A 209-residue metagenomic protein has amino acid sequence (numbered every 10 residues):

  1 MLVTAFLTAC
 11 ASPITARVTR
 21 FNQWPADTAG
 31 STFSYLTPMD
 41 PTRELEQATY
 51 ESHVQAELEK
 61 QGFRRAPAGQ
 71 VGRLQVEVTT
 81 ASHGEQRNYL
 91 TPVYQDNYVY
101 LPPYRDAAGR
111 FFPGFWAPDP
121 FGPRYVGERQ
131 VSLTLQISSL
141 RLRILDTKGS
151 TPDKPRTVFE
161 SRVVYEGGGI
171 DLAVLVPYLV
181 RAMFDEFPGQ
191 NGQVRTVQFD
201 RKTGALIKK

Functional and structural regions predicted by a protein language model:
M1-C10: Sec-dependent bacterial lipoprotein signal peptides
V3-T4, F21, P113: Intrinsically disordered regions, especially transient/low-confidence alpha-helical propensity segments and coil-helix
C10-Q61, A66-A68, R73-L74, V78-Y89 (+2 more regions): A structural "domain/chain start" motif
A11-Q23, P120, V126-K209: C-terminal/domain-edge helix-coil "capping" segments
E51-H53, A68, A81-H83, P92-Y98 (+3 more regions): Generic alpha-helical propensity signal that fires on short helical segments and nearby coil/disordered stretches
F63, F111-P113, P155: Tryptophan-centered short beta-strand motifs
V78-S150: Surface-exposed short loop/turn segments
